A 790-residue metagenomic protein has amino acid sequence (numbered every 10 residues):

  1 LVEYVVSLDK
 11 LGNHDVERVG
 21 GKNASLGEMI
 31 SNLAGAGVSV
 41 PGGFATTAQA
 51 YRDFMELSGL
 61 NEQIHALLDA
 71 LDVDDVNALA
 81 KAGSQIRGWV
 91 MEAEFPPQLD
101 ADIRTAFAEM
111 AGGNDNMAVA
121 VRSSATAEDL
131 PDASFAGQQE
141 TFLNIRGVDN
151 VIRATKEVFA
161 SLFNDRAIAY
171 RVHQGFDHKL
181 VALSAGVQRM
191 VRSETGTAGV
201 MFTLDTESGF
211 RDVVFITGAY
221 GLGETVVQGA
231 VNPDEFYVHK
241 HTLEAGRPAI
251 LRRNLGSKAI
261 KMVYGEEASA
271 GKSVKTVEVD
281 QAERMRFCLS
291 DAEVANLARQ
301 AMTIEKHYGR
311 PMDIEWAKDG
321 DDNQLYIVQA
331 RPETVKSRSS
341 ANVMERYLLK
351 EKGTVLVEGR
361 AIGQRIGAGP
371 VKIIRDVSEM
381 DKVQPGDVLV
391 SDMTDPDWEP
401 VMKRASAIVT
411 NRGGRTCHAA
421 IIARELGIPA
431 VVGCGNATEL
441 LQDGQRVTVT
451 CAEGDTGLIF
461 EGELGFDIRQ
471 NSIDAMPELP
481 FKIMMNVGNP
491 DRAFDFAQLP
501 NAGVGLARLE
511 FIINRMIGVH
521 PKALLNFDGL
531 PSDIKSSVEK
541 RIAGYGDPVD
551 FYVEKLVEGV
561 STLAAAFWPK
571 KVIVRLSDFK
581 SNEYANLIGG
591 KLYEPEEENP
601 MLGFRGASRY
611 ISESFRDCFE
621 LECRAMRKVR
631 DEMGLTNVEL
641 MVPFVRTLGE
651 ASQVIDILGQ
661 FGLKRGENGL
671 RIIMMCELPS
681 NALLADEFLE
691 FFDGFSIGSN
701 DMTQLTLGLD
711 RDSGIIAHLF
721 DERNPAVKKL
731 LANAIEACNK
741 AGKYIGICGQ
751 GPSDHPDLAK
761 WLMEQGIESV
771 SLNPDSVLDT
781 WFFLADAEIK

Functional and structural regions predicted by a protein language model:
L1-G186, Q281-A292, L297-Q300, E305 (+10 more regions): N-terminal beta-alpha lobe that positions the nucleotide/phosphoryl donor in ATP/NTP-coupled carboxylate activation
F44-F95, K179, R253-A259, V263-A268 (+4 more regions): A structural-propensity feature for long, helix-poor, extended segments
L57, N61, D321, P332-S337 (+5 more regions): Acidic, glycine-rich flexible loop/linker segments
F107, N114-A120, A125-F135, Q139-L143 (+5 more regions): Conserved alpha/beta-domain cores
F135-A169, S193-E267, V328-R360, R404-N411 (+5 more regions): Extended active-site and interfacial segments that coordinate phosphate-rich ligands in large catalytic machineries
G137, G309-T334: Conserved metal-phosphate-binding beta-hairpin within the catalytic cores of diverse ATP-dependent phosphoryl-transfer
V213-D313, K318-D319, R360-G367, P385 (+6 more regions): Conserved catalytic alpha/beta cores of large enzymes that bind or transform nucleotide phosphates and polynucleotides
